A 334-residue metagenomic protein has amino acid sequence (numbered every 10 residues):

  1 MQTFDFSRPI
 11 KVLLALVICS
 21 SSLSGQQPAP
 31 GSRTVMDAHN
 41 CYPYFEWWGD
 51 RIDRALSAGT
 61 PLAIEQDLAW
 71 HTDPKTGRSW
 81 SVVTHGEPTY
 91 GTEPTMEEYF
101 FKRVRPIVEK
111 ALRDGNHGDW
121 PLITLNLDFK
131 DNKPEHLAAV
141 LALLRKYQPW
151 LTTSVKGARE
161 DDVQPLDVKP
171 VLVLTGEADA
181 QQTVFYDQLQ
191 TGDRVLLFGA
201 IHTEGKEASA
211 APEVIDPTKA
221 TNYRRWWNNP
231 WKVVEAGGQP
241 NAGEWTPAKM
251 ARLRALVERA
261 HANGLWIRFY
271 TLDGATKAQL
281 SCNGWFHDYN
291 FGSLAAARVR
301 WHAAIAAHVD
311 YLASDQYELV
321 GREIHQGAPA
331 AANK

Functional and structural regions predicted by a protein language model:
M1, G25-Q26: Intrinsically disordered, low-complexity regions enriched in polar/acidic and amide residues
Q2-L13: Bacterial N-terminal signal peptides that target proteins for export
F6, I18, A331-K334: Compositionally biased non-globular segments, especially hydrophobic aliphatic-rich helices of signal peptides
K11-S21: Bacterial N-terminal signal peptides
Q26-E65, W70-K334: Catalytic cores of phosphodiester-bond hydrolases, prominently lipid phosphodiesterases
